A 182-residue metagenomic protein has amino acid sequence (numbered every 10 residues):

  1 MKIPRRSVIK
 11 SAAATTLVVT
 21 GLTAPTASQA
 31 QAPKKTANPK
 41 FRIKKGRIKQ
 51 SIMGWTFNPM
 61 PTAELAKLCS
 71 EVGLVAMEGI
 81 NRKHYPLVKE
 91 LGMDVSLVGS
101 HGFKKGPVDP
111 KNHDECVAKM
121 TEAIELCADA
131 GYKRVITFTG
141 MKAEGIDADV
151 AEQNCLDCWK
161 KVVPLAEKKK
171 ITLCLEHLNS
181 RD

Functional and structural regions predicted by a protein language model:
K2-S7, V18-K34: N-terminal twin-arginine translocation
S11-L22, K35, R42, G106-D182: Active-site acidic/histidine proton-transfer and metal-coordination neighborhood in alpha/beta enzyme cores
N38-P61: Boundary/entry segment of secreted carbohydrate-active catalytic domains
K40-K45, C69-S70, H84-G99, E122-G131 (+1 more regions): Acidic (Asp/Glu)-rich catalytic clusters
I52, C69, M77, C127 (+1 more regions): Conserved, mostly hydrophobic/aromatic
W55-F57, I80-R82, S100-F103, G140 (+1 more regions): Active-site beta-loop-alpha junctions enriched in small/polar residues
N58-L68, E115-I124: Short, acidic/polar
L65-H84: Catalytic domains of carbohydrate-active enzymes, especially glycoside hydrolases
